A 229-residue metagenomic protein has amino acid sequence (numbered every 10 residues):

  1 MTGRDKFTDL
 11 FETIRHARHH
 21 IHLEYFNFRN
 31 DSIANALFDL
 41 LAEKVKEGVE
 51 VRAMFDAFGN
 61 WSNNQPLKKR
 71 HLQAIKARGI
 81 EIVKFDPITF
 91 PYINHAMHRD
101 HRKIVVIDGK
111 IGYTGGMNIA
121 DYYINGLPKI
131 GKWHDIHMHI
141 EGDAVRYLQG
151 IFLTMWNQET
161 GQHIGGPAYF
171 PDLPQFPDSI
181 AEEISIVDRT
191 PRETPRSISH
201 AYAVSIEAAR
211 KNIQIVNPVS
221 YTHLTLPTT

Functional and structural regions predicted by a protein language model:
M1-L226: Charged, low-complexity intrinsically disordered terminal segments
